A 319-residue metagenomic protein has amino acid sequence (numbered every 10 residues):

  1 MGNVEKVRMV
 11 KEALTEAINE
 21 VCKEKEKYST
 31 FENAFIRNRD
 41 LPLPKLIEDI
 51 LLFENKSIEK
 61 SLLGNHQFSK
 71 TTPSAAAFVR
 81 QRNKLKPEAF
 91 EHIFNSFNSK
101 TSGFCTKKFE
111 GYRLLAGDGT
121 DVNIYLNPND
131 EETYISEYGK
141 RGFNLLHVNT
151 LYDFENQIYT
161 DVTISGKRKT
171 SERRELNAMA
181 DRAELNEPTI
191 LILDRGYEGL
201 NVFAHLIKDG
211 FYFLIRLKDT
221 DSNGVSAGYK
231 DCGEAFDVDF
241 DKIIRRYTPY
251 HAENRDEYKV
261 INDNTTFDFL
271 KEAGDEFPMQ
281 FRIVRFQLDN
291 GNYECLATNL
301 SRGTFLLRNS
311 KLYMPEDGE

Functional and structural regions predicted by a protein language model:
M1-K56, G64, T72, F78-L85 (+5 more regions): Single, function-defining residue in the core of a domain
F97-T106: A short, well-structured juxtamembrane/interface segment
L115: Cofactor- and metal-binding active-site motifs of prokaryotic enzymes that mediate redox/radical or nucleophilic
Y134-I135: Extracytosolic and intramembrane catalytic regions of membrane-associated proteins in envelope/secretory systems
